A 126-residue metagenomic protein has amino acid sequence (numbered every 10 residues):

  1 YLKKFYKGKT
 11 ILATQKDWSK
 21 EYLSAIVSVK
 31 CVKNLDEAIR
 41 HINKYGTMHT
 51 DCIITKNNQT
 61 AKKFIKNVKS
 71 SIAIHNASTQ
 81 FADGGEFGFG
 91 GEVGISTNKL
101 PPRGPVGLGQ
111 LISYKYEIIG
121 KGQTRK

Functional and structural regions predicted by a protein language model:
Y1-V68, A73-S78: NAD(P)-dependent aldehyde/semialdehyde dehydrogenase
K56-K126: C-terminal segments
